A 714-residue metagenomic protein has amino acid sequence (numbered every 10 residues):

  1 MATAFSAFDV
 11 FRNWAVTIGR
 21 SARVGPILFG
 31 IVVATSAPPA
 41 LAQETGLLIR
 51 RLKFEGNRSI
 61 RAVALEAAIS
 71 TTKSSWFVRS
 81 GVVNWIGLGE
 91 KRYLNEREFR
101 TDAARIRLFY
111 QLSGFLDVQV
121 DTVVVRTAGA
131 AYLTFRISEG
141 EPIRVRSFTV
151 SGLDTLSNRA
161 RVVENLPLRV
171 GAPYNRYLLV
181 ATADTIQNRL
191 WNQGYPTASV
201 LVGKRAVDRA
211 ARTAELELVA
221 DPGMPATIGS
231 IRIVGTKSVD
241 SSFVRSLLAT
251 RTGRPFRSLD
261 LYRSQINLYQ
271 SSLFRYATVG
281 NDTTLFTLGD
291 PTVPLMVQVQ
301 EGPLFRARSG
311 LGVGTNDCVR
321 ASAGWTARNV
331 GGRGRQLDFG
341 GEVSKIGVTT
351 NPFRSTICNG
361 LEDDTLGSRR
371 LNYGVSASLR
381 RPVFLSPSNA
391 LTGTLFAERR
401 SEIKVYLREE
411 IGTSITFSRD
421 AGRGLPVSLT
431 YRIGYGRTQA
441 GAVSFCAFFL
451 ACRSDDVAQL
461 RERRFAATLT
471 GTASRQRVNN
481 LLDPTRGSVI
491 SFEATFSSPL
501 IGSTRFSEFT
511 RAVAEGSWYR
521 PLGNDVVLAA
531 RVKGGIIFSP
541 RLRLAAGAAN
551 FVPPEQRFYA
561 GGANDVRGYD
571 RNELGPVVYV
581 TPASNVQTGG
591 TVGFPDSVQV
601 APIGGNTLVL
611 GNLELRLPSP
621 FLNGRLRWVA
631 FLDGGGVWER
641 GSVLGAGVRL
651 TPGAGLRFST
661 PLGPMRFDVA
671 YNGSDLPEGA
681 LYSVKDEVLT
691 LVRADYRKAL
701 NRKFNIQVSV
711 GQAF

Functional and structural regions predicted by a protein language model:
A2-A4, L41-V319, G324-A327, D338-T356 (+7 more regions): Periplasmic polypeptide-binding modules associated with outer-membrane biogenesis and secretion
T3-I27: Bacterial N-terminal signal peptides that target proteins for export
F274-A277, F305-A307, C318, V330-L337 (+6 more regions): Repeated loop/turn-to-beta-strand initiation elements of outer-membrane beta-barrel proteins
F305-C318, T326, S344-G347, R354 (+5 more regions): C-terminal outer-membrane beta-barrel translocator/porin domains of Gram-negative envelope proteins and their
A321-V330, Y373-V383, I411-A421, L469-G471 (+3 more regions): Feature captures outer-membrane beta-barrel proteins of Gram-negative bacteria and organelles
E362-S368, E398-R408, P499-E508, L644 (+1 more regions): Outer-membrane beta-barrel proteins
D364-R461: Transmembrane beta-barrel wall of Gram-negative outer-membrane proteins
